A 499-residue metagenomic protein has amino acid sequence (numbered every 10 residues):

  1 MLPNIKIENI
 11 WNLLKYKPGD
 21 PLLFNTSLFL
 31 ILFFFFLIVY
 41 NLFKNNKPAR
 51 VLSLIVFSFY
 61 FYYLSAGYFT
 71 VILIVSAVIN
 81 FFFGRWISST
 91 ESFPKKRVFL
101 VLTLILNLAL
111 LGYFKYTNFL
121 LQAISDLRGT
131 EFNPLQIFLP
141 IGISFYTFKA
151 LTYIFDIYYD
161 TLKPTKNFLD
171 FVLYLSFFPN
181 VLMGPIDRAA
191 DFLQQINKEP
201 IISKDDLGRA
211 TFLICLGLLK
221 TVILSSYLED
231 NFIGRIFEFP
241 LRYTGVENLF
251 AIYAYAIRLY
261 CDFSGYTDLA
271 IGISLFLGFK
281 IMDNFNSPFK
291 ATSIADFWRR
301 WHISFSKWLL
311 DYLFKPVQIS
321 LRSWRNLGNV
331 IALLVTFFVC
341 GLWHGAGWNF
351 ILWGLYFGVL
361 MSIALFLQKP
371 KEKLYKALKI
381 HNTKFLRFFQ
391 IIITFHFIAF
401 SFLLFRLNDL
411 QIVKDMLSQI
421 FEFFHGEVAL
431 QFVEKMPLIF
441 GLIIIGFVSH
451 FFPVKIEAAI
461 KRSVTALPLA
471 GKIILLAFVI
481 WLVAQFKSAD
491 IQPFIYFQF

Functional and structural regions predicted by a protein language model:
L2-Q498: Membrane-embedded transmembrane alpha-helical bundles that form the catalytic cores of multi-pass lipid-modifying
